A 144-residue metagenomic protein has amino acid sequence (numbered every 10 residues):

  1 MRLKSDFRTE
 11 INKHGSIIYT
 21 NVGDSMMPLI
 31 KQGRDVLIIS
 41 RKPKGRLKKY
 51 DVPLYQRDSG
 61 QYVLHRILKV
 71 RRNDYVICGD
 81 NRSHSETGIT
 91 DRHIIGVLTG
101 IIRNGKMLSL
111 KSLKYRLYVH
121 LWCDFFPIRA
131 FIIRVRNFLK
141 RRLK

Functional and structural regions predicted by a protein language model:
M1-K144: Extended hydrophobic leader/signal-anchor segments used for secretion and membrane insertion
